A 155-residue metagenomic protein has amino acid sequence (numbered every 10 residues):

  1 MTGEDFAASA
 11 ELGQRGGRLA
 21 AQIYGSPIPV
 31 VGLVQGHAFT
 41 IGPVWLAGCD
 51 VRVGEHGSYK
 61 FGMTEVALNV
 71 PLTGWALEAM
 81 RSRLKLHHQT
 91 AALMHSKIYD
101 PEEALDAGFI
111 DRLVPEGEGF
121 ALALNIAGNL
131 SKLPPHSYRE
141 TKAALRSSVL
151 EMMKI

Functional and structural regions predicted by a protein language model:
M1-A21, A38: Glycine- (often His-adjacent) and acidic-residue-rich active-site loop that binds/positions the CoA thioester
G3, P115-E116, A143: Active-site donor-binding loop signature of nucleotide-sugar glycosyltransferases
A10-G17, A121-L124, K142: Generic alpha-helical structural signal
A21-P135: Crotonase-fold acyl-CoA enzyme core
A92-L93, T141-A144: Short alpha-helical scaffolding segments that buttress acidic/His motifs in well-ordered protein cores
A144, S148-I155: Intrinsically disordered, low-complexity segments enriched in small/flexible residues
